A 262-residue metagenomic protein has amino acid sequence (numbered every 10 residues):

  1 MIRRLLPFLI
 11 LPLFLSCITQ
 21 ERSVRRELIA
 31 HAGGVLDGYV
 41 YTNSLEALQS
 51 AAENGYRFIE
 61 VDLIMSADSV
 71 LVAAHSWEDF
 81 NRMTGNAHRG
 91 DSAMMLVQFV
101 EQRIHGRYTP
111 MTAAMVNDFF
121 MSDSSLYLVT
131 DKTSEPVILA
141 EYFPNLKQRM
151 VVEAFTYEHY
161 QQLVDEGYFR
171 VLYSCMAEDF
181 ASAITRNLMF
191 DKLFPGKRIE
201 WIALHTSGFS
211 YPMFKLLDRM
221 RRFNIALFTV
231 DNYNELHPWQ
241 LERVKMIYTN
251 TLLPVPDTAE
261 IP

Functional and structural regions predicted by a protein language model:
M1-R4: Positively charged n-region of N-terminal signal peptides that target proteins for export
P7-F14: Bacterial N-terminal signal peptides
C17-P262: Phosphate-group recognition and catalysis centered on beta-loop-alpha active-site segments
